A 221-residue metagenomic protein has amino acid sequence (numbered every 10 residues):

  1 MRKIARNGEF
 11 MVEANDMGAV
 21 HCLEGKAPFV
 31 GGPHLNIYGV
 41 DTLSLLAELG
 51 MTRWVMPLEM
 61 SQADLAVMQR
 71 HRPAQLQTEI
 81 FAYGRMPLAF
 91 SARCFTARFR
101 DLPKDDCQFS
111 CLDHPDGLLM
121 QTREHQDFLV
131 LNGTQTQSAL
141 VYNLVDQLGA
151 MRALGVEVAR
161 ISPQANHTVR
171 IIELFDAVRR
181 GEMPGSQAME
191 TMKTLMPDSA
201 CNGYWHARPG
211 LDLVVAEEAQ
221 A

Functional and structural regions predicted by a protein language model:
M1-D41, V55-M56, M60-A221: Active-site pocket-lining/capping segments in soluble small-molecule metabolic enzymes
G50-M51: A cross-taxonomic marker for long C-terminal extensions/tails that follow the last structured domain
